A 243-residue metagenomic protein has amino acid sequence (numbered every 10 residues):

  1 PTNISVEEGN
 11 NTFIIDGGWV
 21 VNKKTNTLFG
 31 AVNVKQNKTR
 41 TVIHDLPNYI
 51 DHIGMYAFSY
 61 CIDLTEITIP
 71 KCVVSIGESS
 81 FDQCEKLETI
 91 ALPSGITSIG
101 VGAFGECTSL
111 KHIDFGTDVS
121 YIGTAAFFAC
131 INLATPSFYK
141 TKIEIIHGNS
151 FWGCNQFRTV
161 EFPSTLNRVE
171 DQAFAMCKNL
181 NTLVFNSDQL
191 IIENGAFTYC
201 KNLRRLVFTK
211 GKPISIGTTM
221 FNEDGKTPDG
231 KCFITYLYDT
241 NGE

Functional and structural regions predicted by a protein language model:
P1-W19, K23-H52, I62-S75, E85-S98 (+6 more regions): Structural signature of tandem-repeat unit edges
G30, G54-A57, G77-S80, G100-G105 (+5 more regions): Consensus positions within tandem repeat domains that build extended binding/scaffold surfaces
